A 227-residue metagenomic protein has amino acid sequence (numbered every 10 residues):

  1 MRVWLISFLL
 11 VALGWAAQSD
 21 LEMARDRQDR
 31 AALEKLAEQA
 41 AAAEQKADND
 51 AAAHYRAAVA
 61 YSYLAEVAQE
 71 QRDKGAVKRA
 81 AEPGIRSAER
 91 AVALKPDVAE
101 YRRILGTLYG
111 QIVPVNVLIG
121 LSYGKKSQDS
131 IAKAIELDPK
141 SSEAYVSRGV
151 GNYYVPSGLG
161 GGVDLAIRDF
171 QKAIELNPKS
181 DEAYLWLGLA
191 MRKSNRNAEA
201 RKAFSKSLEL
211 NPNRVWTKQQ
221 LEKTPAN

Functional and structural regions predicted by a protein language model:
L10, G14-Q71: N-terminal leader/linker segments that initiate helical-solenoid repeat arrays
R30-K35, Q71-R86, L118-K133, L159-K172 (+1 more regions): Structural signature of tandem alpha-helical TPR/SEL1-like repeats, specifically the intra-repeat loop/turn
A51, A99-E100, S142-E143, D181-E182 (+1 more regions): Helix-start (N-cap) detector for alpha-helical repeat units in TPR-like alpha-solenoids, especially tetratricopeptide
L64-Q71, I112-I119, R148, N152-L159: Glycine-centered coil turns and helix-coil junctions that link the paired helices within alpha-helical repeat units
D164, D181-N227: Terminal, low-structured helical/coil segments at or just beyond the last alpha-helical repeat
